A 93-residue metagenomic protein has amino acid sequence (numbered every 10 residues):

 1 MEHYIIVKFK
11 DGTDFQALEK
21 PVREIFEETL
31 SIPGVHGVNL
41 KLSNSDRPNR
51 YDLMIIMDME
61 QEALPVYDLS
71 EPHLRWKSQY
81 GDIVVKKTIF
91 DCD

Functional and structural regions predicted by a protein language model:
M1-D52, M59-V66, D93: Short S/T/G/P-rich N-terminal loop/turn motif that feeds into the first structured element of a domain
L30-P33, D58-F90: An amphipathic, aromatic/His-enriched active-site/gating alpha helix that lines ligand/cofactor pockets
